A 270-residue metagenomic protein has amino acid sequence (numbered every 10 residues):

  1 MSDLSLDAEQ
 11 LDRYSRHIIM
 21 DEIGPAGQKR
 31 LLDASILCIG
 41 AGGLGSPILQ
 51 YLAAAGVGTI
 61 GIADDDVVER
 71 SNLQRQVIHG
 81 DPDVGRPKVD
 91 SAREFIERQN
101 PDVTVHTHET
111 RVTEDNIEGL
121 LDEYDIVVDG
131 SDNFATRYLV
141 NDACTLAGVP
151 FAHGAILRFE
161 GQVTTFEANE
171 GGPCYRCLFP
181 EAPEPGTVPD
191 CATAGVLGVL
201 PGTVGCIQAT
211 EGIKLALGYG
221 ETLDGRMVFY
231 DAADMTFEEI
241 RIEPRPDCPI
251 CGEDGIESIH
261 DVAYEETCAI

Functional and structural regions predicted by a protein language model:
S2-I270: Adenine nucleotide-associated cytosolic modules
